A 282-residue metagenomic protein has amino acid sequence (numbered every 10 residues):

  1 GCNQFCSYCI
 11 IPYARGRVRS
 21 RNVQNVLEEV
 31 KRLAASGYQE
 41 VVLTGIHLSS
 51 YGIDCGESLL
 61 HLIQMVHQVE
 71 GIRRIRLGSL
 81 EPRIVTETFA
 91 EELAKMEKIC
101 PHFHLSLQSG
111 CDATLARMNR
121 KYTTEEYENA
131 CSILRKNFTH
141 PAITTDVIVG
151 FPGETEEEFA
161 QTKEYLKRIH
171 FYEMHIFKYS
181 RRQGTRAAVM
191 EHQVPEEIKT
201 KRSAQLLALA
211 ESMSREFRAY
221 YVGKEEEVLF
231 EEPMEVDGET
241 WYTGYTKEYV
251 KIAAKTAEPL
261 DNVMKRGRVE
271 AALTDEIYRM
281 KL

Functional and structural regions predicted by a protein language model:
G1-Q24: Canonical Radical SAM [4Fe-4S] cluster-binding loop centered on the CxxxCxxC motif and its immediate flanking residues
G1-S7, L27, K31-A35, Q39-V42 (+1 more regions): N-terminal pre-triad scaffold of radical SAM enzymes
V26, L59, Y127, F159-T162 (+1 more regions): Aromatic/hydrophobic pocket-lining residues that form the small-molecule binding cavity in soluble enzyme cores
A35-E156, K167-R168: Conserved SAM/AdoMet-binding glycine-rich loop
G52-H67, G71, M118, R181-S212: Radical SAM enzyme [4Fe-4S]-AdoMet core and its adjacent flexible, acidic and glycine-rich loops/tails across
L105, D146, L166, M174 (+3 more regions): Hydrophobic, well-ordered secondary-structure elements that form the walls of internal hydrophobic environments
E173-S180: Internal alpha/beta loop-helix hairpins
V189-L282: Terminal RNA-binding accessory module
